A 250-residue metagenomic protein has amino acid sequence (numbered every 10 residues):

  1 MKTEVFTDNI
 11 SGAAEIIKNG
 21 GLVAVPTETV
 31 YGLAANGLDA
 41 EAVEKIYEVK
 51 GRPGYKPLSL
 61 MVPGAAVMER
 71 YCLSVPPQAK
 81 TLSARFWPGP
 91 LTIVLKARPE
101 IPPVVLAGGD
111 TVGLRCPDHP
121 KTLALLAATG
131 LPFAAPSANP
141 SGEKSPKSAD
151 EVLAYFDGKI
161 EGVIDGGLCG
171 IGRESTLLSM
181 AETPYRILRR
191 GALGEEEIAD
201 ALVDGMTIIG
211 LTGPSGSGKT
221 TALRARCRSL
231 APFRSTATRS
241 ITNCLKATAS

Functional and structural regions predicted by a protein language model:
M1-S215: Active-site-adjacent structural elements in enzyme catalytic cores
I17, C227-R228: Generic helix-packing signal
T220: Walker A/P-loop
L223-R224: Post-Walker A alpha-helix
R228-S250: N-terminal phosphate/diphosphate-binding loop that engages ATP/GTP or pyrophosphate donors across diverse enzyme folds
